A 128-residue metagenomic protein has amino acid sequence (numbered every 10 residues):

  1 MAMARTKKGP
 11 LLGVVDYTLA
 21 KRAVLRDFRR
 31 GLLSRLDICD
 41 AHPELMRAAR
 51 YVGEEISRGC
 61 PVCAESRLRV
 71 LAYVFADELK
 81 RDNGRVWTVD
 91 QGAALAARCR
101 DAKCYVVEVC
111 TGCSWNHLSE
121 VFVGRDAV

Functional and structural regions predicted by a protein language model:
M1-H42: N-terminal alpha-helical interaction blocks
K8-V15, A64-L71, R100-K103, S114-N116: Generic structural motif recognizing short loop/turn segments at the entrances and edges of beta-strands
G13, A49-V52: Generic alpha-helical structural element
D27, L36, A76-R81, V121 (+1 more regions): Residues in flexible loops and secondary-structure boundaries
R35-R50, T88-A96: Short Cys/His-rich Zn2+-coordinating modules
G53-C60, V106-C110: Residues immediately within or flanking Cys/His clusters that coordinate Zn2+ in small zinc-binding modules
S57-G59, A64-R100: Short recognition patches in nucleic-acid-associated and regulatory proteins
A96-V128: Short, compact, well-ordered microdomains
